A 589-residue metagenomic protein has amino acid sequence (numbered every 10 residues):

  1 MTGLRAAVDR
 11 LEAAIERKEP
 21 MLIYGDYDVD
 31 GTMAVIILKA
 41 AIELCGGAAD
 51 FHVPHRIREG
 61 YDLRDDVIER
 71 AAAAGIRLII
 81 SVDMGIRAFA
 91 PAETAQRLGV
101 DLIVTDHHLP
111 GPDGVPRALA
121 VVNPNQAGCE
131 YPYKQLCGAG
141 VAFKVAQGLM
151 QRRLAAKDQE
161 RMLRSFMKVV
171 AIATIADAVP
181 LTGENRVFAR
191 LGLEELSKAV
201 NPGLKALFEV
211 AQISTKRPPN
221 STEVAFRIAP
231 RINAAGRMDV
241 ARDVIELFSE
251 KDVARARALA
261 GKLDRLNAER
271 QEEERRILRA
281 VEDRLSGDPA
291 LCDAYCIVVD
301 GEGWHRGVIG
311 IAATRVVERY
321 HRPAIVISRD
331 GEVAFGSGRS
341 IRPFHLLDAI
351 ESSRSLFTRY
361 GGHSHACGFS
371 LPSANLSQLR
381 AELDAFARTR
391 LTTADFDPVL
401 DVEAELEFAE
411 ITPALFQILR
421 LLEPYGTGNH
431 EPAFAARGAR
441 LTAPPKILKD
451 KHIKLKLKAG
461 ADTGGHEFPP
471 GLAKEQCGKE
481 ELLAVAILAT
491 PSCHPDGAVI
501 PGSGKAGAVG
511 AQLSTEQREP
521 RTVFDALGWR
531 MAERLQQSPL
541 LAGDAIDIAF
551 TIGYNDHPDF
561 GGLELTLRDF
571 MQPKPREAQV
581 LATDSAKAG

Functional and structural regions predicted by a protein language model:
M1-R77, L98, Q151-L376, A381 (+4 more regions): Hydrophobic helix-and-loop "lid/oligomerization" segment in the mid-to-C-terminal part of catalytic domains
D9-E16, P112-N123, G287-D288, A459-G460: Acidic-glycine-rich active-site phosphate/pyrophosphate-binding loop
A48-D50, D101, A120, D525: Conserved beta-strand segments of alpha/beta enzyme cores
A71-A72, S81-V179, I350: Conserved phosphate-handling catalytic cores of large alpha/beta enzymes
A92, E130-Y133, T215-K216, T314-R315 (+2 more regions): A generic local secondary-structure boundary/capping motif
G140, G310, T314, I548: Short alpha-helical basic/polar micro-motif
R255-G261, R265-V299, S352-D462, I487 (+1 more regions): Mid-to-C-terminal polyanion-binding domains and interfaces
A461-R521, Q579, T583-A588: Intrinsic disorder/low-complexity segments
